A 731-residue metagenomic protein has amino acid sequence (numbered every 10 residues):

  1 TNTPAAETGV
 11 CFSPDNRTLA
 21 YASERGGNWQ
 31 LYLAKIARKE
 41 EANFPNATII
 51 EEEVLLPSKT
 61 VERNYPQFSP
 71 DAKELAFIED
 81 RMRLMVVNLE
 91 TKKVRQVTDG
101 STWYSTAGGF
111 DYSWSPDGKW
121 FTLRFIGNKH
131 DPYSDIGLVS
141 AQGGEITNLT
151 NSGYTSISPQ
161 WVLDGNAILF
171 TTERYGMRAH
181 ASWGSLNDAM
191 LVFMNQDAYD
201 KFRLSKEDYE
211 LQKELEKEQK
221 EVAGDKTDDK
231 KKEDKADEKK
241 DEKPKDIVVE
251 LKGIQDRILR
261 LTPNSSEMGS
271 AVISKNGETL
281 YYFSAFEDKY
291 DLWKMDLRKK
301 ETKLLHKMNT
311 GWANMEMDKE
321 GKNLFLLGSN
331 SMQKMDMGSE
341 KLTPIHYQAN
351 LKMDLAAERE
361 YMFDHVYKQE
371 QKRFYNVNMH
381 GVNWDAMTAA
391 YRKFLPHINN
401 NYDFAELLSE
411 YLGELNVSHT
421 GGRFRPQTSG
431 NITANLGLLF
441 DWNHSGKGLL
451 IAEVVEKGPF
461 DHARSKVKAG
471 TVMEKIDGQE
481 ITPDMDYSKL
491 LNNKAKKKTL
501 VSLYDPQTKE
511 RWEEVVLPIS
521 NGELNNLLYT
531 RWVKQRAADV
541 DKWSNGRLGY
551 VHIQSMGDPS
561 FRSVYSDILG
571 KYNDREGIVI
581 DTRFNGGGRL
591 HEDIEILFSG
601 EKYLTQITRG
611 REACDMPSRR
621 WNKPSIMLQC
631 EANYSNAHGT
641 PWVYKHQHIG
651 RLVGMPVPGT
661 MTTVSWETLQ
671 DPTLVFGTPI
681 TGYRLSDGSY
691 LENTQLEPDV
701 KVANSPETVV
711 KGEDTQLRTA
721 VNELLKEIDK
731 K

Functional and structural regions predicted by a protein language model:
T1, T48-L55, I247-S265: A short helix->beta-strand "capping" segment at the edge of beta-propeller domains
N2-E7, R17-F44, L56-R63, K73-L89 (+8 more regions): A flexible loop/linker signature enriched in serine peptidases of the S9 family
G9-T18, Y65-E74, Y112-F121, P159-A167 (+2 more regions): Blade-terminus and WD-like Trp-Asp/Gly-His loop motifs, strongest in beta-propeller folds
I36-A37, L89-K92, S140-G144, N195 (+2 more regions): Short loop/turn segments that connect beta-strands within beta-propeller blades
E52-P57, R95-T102, E145-T150, L259-L261 (+1 more regions): A short beta-strand motif characteristic of beta-propeller blades
R373, E474, Q479-D671, V709-T715 (+1 more regions): Cleft-lining beta-strand/loop regions that shape enzyme active-site pockets
P396-K447, T508-Q535, V721-K731: Extended, small/polar residue-biased N-terminal targeting/export presequences and adjacent propeptide/linker tracts
N431-P483, D558, T681: PDZ/PDZ-like domain segments forming the peptide/carboxylate-binding groove, activating on the N-terminal beta-strands
